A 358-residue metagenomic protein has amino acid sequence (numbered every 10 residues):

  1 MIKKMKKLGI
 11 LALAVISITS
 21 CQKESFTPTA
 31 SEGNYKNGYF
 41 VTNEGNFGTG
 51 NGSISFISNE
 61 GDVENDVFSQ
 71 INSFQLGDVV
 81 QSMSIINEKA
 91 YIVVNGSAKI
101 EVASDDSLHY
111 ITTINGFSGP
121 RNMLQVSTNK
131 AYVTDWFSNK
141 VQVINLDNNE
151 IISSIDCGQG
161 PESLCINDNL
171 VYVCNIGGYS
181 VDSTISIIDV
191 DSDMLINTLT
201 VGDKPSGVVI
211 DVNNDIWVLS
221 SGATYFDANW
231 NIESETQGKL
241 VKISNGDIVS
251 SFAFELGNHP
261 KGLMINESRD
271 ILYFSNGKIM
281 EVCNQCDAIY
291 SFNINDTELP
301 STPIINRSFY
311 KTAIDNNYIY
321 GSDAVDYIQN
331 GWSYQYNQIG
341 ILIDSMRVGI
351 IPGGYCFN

Functional and structural regions predicted by a protein language model:
I2-G9: Bacterial N-terminal signal peptides that target proteins for export
G9-I10, N245: Sequence-pattern detector for short linear motifs and compositional/periodic biases rather than a specific fold
S17-S20: C-terminal motif of bacterial Sec signal peptides marking the signal peptidase cleavage site
Q22-N358: Predominantly soluble domains enriched in secretory-pathway, periplasmic, or organellar proteins
